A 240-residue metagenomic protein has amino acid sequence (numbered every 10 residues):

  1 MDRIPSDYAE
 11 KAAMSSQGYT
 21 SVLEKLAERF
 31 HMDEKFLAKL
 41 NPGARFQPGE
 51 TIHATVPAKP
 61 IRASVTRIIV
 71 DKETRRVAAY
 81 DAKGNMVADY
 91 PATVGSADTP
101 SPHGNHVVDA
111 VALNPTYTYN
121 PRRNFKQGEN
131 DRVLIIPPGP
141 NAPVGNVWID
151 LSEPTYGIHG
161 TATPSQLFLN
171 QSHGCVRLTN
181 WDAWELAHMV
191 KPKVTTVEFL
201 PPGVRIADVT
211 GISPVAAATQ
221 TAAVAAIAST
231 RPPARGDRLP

Functional and structural regions predicted by a protein language model:
M1, A38-R67, P202: Extracellular LysM carbohydrate-binding repeats and other cell-envelope/extracellular binding modules
M1-H31: Primarily a LysM-type cell-wall glycan-binding module
M1-Y8, P57-K72, T116, A207-I212: Intrinsically disordered, low-complexity Ser/Thr-rich linker and spacer segments in cell-wall-related proteins
S16-L23, F30, R45, V70-E73 (+5 more regions): Solvent-exposed, acidic/flexible segments
T20-Q47, N85-A88, W181, M189: LysM (lysin motif) carbohydrate-binding repeats in extracellular/periplasmic proteins that recognize
N41, R45, K126-P240: Exported/periplasmic cell-wall-interacting domains
I52, D98, H106, T196-V197: Generic structural signal for buried aliphatic residues
R62-A162, H188, T230-D237: Gly/Pro-biased beta-strand-loop elements
